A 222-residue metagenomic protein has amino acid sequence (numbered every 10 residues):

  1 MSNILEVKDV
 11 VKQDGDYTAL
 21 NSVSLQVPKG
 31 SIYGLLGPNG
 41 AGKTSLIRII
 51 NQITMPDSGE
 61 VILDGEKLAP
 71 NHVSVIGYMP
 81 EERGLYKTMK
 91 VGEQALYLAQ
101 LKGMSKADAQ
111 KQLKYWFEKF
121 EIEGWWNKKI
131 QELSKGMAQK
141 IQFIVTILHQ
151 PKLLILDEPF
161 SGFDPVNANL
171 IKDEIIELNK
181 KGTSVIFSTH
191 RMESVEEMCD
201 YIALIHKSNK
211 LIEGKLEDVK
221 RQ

Functional and structural regions predicted by a protein language model:
M1-N3: Primarily ABC-family ATPase nucleotide-binding module
L5, K12-V23, V27-H206, L211-I212: ABC transporter nucleotide-binding domains
E217-R221: Short acidic-hydrophobic catalytic motif
